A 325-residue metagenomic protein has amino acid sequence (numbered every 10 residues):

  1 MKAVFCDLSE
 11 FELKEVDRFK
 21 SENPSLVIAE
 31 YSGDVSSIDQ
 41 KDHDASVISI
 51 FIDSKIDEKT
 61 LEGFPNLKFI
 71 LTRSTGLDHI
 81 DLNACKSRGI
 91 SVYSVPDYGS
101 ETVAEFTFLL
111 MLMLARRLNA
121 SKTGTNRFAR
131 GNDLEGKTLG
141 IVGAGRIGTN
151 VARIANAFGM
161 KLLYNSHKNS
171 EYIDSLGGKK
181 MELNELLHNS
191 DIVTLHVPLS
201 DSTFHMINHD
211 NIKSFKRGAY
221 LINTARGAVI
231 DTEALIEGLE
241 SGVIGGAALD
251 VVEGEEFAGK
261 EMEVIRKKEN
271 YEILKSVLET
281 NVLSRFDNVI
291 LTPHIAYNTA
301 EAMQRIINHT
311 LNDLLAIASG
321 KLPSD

Functional and structural regions predicted by a protein language model:
M1-A45: N-terminal glycine-/charge-rich "phosphate-binding" loop or analogous flexible N-terminal tail
R18, A129-R217, E233: Rossmann-like dinucleotide/phosphate-binding beta-alpha-beta segment
Q40-D42, T60-G63, E185-L186, N211 (+1 more regions): Structural alpha-helical scaffold elements that stabilize or flank donor/cofactor-binding regions in carbohydrate
H43-D44, N66, H188-N189, S214-R217 (+1 more regions): Alpha-helix C-terminal capping/helix-to-coil transition sites in glycosyltransferase folds
S46-T123, G131, L221: Phosphate/diphosphate ligand-binding glycine-rich loop within oxidoreductases
I52-D53, T75, D191, V197-L199 (+2 more regions): Short glycine-/small-residue-rich Rossmann-like dinucleotide-binding loops
A104-A120, R153-M160, L311-A316: Oxidoreductase and adenylate-handling cofactor-binding alpha/beta cores
G227-D325: Rossmann-like dinucleotide-binding domain for NAD(H)/NADP(H)
